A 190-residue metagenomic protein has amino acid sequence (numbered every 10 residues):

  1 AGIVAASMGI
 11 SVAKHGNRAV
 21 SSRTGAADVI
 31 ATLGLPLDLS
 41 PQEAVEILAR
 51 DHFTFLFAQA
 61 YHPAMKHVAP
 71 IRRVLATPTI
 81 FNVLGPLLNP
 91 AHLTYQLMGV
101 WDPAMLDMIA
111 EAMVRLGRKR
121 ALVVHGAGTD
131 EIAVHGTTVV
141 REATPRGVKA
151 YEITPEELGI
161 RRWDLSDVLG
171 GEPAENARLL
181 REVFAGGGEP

Functional and structural regions predicted by a protein language model:
A1, R23, D102: Short, conserved glycine- and acidic-residue-centered signature motifs in active-site or ligand-binding loops
A1-G16: Active-site cofactor/substrate anionic-group-binding motifs, chiefly glycine- and Lys/Arg-rich phosphate-binding loops
G9, A31-D38, E43-P190: Glycine-rich anion-binding loops and their surrounding alpha/beta cores
A13-A19, F81-L84: Core alpha/beta catalytic barrel or barrel-like domain that forms the active/cofactor pocket in diverse metabolic
A19-P36: Active-site-proximal loop->helix
